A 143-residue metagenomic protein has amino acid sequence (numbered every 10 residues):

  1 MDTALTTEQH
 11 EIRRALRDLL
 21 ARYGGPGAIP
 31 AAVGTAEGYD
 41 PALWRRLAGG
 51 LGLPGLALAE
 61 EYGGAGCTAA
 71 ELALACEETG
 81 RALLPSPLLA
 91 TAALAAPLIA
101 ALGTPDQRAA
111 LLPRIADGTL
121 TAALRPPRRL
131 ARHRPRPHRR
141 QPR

Functional and structural regions predicted by a protein language model:
M1-P85: Amphipathic, small/basic residue-rich leader segments at the start of a protein or domain
R17, I99-A100, L112: Non-transmembrane alpha-helical segments in soluble domains of secreted/periplasmic/extracellular proteins
L19-Y23, L98, A122-A123: Short alpha-helical functional segments enriched in proximate histidine and acidic residues
W44, L72, A92-A95, R108: A general structural signal for well-ordered alpha-helical segments in protein cores
L47, E78, A101, R114-I115: Conserved catalytic core of Hanks-type protein kinase domains
G55-L58, L89-A92, A123-R125: Short beta-strands and strand-loop turn motifs
A65, P105-R143: Glycine-rich, Trp-frequent "lid" loop and neighboring beta-strands that shape and gate the flavin cofactor pocket
S86-P105: N-terminal glycine-rich flavin-associated loop
